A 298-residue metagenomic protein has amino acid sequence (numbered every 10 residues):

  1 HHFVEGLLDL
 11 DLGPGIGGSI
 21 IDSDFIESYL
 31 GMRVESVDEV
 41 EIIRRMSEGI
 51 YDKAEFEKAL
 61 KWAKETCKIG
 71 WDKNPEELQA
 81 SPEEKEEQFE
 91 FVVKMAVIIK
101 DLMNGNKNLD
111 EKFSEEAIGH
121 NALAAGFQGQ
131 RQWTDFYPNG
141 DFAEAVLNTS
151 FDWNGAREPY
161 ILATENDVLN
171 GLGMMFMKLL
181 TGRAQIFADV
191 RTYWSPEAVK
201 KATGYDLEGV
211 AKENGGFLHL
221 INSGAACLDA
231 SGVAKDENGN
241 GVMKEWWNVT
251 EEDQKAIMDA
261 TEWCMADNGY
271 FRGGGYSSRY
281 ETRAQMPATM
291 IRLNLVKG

Functional and structural regions predicted by a protein language model:
H1-D38: Internal, well-ordered domain-core segments that constitute the primary functional module of diverse proteins
L8-I16, K85-F89, P159-A163: Flexible, glycine/proline-enriched loop segments at strand-loop-helix junctions that form or flank small-ligand binding
L10-G13, E39-R44, G129-R131, T192-P196: Glycine-rich beta-alpha junction loops
G17, R45, D135-F136: Generic domain-boundary/flexible-linker signal
I20, M46-G49, F89, V93: C-terminal and late-domain segments of enzyme folds
E27-L30, K58-A59, T66-K68, P75-E83 (+1 more regions): Anaerobic metallocofactor- and corrinoid-dependent redox/one-carbon enzyme cores, especially those from methanogenesis
L30-A54: Terminal amphipathic helices with adjacent charged low-complexity linkers/tails
Y51-E55, E84-E87, F91: Non-membrane alpha-helical secondary structure
